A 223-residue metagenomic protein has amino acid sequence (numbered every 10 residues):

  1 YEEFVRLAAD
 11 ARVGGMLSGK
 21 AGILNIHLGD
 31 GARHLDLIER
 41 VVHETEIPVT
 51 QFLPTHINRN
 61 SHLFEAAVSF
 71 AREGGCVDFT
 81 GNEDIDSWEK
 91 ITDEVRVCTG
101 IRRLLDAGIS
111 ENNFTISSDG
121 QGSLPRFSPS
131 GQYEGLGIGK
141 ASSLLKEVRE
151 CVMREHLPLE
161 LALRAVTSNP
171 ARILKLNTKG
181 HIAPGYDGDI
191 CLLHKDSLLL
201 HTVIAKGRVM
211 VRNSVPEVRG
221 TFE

Functional and structural regions predicted by a protein language model:
Y1-E2, A32, I91-C98, I138-L145 (+3 more regions): Electropositive phosphate-/nucleotide-binding environments in soluble metabolic enzymes
Y1-P125, Y133-E134: Active-site core of metal-dependent hydrolases
S61, D86, S123, R172 (+2 more regions): Flexible, glycine-rich phosphate/dinucleotide-binding loops and adjacent beta-alpha linkers at cofactor/substrate
A71-R72, V152, Y186, I204: Alpha-helix boundary recognition
D106-Y186, I190-L193: His/Asp/Glu-enriched, well-ordered alpha-helical/loop segment that forms or immediately abuts the divalent-metal
I182-E223: C-terminal cap of metal-dependent C-N hydrolases
